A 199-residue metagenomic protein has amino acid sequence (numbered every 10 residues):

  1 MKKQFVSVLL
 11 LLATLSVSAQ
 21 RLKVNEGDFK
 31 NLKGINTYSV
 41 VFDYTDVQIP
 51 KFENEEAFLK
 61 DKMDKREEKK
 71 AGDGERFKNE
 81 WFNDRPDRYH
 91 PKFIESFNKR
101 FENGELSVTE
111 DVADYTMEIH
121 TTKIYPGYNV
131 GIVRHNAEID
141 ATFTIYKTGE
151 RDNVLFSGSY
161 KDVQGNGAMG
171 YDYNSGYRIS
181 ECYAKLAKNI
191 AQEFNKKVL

Functional and structural regions predicted by a protein language model:
M1-V24, L199: Bacterial Sec-dependent N-terminal signal peptides
A19-D87, P91, Q192-L199: A structural "domain/chain start" motif
L22-N25, G104-V154, G165-Y173: Surface-exposed short loop/turn segments
D43-V47, T121-Y125, Y160-K161: Generic short beta-strand segments
K70-N83, E150-K196: Short secondary-structure boundary motifs at beta->alpha junctions and helix caps
K99-V108, F194-L199: Surface-exposed helix-capping loop/turn segments at secondary-structure junctions
